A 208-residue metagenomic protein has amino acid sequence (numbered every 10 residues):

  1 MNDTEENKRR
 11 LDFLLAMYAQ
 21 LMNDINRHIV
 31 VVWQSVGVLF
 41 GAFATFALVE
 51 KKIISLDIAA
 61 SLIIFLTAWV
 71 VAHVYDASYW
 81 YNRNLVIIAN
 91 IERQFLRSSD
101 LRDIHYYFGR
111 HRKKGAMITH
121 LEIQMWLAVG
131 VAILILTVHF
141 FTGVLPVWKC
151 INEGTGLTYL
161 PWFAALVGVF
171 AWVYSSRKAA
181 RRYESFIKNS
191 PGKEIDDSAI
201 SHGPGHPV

Functional and structural regions predicted by a protein language model:
N2-L48: Cytosolic-side membrane-entry/anchor segment at the start of a transmembrane helix
I25-I29, D103-L134: Loop-to-transmembrane boundary segments
Q34-L48, I63-V71, V167-V173: Short hydrophobic alpha-helical transmembrane segments
A42-L56, V131-N152: Juxtamembrane "helix exit" motif at the C-terminal ends of alpha-helical transmembrane segments in multi-pass membrane
K52-I64, P146-L166: Hydrophobic alpha-helical transmembrane segments
S55-H111, W172-K193: Inner-leaflet juxtamembrane helices
T67-A68, W126-H139, W162-S175: Hydrophobic core of alpha-helical transmembrane segments in multi-pass integral membrane proteins
L157-V208: Extended, compositionally biased alpha-helical segments that mediate assembly or anchoring
